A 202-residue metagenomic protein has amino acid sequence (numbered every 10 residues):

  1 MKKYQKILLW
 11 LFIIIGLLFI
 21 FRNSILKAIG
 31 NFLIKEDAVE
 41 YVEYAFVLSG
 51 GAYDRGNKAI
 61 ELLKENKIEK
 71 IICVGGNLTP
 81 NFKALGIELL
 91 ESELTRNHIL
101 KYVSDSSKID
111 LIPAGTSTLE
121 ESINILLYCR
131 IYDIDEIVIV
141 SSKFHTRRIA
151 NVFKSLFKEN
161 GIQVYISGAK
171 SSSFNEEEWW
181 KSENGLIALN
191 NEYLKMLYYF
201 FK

Functional and structural regions predicted by a protein language model:
M1-Y4: N-terminal Lys/Arg-rich, disordered targeting/topogenic segments
K6-N23: Hydrophobic membrane-insertion alpha-helices, especially the h-region of bacterial N-terminal signal peptides
L11, W180-K181: Short linear interaction motif-like sites in intrinsically disordered regions of transcription factors
N23, G30-W180: A structural signal for short, hydrophobic/glycine-enriched beta-strand patches
S24, A59, L197-F201: Structural signature of transmembrane alpha-helix termini at the membrane-water interface
S182-K202: A transmembrane-helix-recognition feature enriched in membrane-embedded lipid enzymes and envelope glyco-/phospholipid
